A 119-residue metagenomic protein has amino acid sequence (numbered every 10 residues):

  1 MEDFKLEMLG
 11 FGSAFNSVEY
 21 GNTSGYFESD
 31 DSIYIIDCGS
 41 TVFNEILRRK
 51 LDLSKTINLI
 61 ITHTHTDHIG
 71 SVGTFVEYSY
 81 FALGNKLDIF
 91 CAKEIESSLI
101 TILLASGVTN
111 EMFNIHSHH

Functional and structural regions predicted by a protein language model:
M1-R49: Conserved beta-strand hairpin/beta-sheet module of binuclear metal-dependent hydrolase folds, prominently
E2, N85, E111: Residue-level signal for beta-strand positions within conserved beta-sheet cores that form or flank
Y20, G70-T74, T101: Generic recognition of short, well-ordered alpha-helical segments
Y20, Y26, Y34, I60 (+2 more regions): Sequence-level detector for tyrosine residue identity
G25, L53-S54, A105-V108: Short, hinge-like loop/turn segments at secondary-structure boundaries
T41-F90: Active-site metal-binding motif and surrounding structural segment of the metallo-beta-lactamase
D88, A92-H119: Metallo-beta-lactamase
